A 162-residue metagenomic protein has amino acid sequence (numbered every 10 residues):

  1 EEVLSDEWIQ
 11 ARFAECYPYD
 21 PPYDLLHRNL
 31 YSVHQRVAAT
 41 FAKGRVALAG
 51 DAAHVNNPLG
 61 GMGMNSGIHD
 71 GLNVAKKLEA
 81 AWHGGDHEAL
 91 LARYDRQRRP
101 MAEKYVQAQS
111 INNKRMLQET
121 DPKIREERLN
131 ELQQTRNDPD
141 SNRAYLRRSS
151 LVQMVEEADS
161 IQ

Functional and structural regions predicted by a protein language model:
E1-H27: Conserved FAD/dinucleotide-binding core of flavoprotein oxidoreductases
E1-L4, G60-M64, Q134: Short, exposed beta-strand "edge-strand" segments with a Pro/Gly-rich flavor and a Y/T-containing core
E2-Q10, L30, H34, H87 (+1 more regions): A structural signal for well-ordered alpha-helical scaffolds and beta->alpha junctions
Q10-A14, A47-A49, H69-L72, R115-L117 (+1 more regions): Short, surface-exposed linear patches
E15, A39, K77-Q162: C-terminal helical "tail/cap" subdomain of flavin- and related membrane-associated enzymes
L25, Y31-I111: Conserved mid-domain beta->alpha element of the FAD-binding
